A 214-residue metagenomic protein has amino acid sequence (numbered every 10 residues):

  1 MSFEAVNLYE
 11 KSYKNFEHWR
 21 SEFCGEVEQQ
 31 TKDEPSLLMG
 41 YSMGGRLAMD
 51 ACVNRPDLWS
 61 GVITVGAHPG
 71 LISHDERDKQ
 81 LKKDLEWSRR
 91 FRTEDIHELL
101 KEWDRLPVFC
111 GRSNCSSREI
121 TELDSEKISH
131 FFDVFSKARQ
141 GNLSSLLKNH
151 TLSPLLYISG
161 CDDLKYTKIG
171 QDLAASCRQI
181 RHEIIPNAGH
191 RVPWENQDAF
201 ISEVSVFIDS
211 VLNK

Functional and structural regions predicted by a protein language model:
S2-M39, S202: Active-site loop/oxyanion-hole signature of alpha/beta-hydrolase fold enzymes
G40-G44, A48: Gly/Ala-rich beta-loop-alpha elbow adjacent to hydrolase catalytic centers
V53, W59-R92: Flexible "cap/lid" loop of the alpha/beta hydrolase fold
L85-F91, E102-S113, F131-A138: Helix-loop "lid/cap" segments that line or gate small-molecule binding pockets
S125-D172: Conserved serine/cysteine hydrolase catalytic core
A175-R191: Catalytic histidine neighborhood in serine/cysteine hydrolases with alpha/beta-hydrolase-type architecture
A188-I201: Catalytic histidine-centered segment of alpha/beta-hydrolase-like enzymes
E203-V211: C-terminal alpha-helix
